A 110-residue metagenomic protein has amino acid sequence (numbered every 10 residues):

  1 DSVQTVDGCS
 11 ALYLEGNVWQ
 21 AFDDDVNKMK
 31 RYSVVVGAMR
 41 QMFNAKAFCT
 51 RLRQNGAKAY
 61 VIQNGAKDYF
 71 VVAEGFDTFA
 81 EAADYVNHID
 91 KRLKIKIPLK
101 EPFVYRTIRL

Functional and structural regions predicted by a protein language model:
S2-K30, R40-L110: Extracytoplasmic
V34-V36: Active-site-flanking beta-strand signature of metal-NTP-handling nucleotidyl enzymes and homologous cyclase-like
